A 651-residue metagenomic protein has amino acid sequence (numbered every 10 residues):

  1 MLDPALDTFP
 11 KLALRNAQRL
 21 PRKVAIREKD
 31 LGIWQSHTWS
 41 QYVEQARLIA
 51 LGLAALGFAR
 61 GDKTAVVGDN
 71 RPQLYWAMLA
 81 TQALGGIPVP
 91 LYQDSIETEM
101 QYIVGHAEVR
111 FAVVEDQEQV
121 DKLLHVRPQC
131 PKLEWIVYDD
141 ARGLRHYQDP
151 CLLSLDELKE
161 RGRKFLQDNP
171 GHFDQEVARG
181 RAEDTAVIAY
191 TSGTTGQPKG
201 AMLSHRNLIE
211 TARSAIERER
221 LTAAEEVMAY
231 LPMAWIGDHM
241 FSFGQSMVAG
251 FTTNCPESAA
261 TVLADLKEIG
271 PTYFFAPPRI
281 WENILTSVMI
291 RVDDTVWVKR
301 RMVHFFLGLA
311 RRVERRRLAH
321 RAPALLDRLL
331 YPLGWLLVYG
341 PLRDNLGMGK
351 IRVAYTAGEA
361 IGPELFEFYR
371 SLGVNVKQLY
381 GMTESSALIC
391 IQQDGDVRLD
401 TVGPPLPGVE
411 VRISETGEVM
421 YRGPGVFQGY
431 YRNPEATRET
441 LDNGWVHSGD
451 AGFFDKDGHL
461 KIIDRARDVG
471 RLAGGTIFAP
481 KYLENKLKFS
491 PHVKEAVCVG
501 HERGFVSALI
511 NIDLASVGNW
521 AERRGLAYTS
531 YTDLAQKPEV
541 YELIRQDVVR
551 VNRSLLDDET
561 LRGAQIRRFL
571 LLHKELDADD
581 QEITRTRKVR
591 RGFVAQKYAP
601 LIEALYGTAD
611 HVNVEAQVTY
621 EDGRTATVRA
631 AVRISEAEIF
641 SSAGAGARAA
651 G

Functional and structural regions predicted by a protein language model:
L14, L51, L56, A83-R161 (+1 more regions): Structural core segment of the AMP-binding/adenylate-forming
R22-V24, Y138, L152, E157-Y190 (+2 more regions): Conserved pre-ATP/AMP-binding loop-to-beta segment of ANL
I26-R71, Y75-L79, I96-Q101, S154-K159 (+1 more regions): Conserved AMP-binding/adenylate-forming core of the ANL superfamily
S36-S40, A178, A186-A212: Conserved AMP-binding A3 loop
D62, S95-V126, T211-M228, F243 (+2 more regions): Conserved ATP-dependent adenylate/AMP-binding module captured primarily in the ANL superfamily
I209-E226, M233-Y339, K350: Conserved AMP-binding/adenylation subdomain of ANL enzymes
P405-L472: Conserved ATP-binding/catalytic segment of the ANL
E495-V497, G504, W520, R550-A649: Conserved C-terminal "lid"/linker of ANL adenylate-forming enzymes
